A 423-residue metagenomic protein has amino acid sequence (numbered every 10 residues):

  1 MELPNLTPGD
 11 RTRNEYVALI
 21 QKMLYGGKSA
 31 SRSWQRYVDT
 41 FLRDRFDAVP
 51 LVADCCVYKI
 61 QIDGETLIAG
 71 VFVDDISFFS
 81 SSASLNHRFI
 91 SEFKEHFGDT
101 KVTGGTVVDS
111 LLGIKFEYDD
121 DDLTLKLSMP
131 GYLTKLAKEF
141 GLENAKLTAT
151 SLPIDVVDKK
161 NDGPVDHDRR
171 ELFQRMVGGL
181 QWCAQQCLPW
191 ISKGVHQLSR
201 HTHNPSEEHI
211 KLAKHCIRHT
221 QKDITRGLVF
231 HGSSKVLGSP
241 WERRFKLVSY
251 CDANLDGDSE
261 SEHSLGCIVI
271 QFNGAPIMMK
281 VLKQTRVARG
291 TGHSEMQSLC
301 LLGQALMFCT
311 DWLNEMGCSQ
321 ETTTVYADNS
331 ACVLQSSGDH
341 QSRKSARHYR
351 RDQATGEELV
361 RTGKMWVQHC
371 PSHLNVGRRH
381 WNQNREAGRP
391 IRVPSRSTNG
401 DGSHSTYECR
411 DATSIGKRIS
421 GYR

Functional and structural regions predicted by a protein language model:
M1-R423: Long, low-complexity, charge-biased intrinsically disordered regions
